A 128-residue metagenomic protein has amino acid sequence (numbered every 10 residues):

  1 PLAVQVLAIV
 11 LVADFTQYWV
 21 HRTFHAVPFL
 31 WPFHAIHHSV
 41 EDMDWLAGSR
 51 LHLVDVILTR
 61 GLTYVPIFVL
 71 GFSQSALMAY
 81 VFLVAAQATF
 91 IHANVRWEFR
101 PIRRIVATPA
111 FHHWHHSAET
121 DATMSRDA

Functional and structural regions predicted by a protein language model:
L2-A128: Membrane-embedded catalytic scaffold of the fatty acid hydroxylase/desaturase
